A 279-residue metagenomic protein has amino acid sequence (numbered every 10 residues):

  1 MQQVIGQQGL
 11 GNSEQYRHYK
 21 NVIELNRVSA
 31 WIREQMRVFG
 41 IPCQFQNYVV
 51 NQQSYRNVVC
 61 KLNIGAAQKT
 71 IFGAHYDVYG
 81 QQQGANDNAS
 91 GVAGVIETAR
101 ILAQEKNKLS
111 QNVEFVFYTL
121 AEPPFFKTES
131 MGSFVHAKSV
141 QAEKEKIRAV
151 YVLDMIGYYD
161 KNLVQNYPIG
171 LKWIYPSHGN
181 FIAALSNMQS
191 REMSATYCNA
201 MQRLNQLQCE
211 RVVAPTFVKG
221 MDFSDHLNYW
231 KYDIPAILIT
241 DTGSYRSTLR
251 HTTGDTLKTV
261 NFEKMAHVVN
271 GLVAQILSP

Functional and structural regions predicted by a protein language model:
M1-H18, A74, F117-Y118, Y175-N180 (+1 more regions): Acidic/histidine-rich, surface-exposed loop or edge segments in extracytoplasmic proteins
Q3, I23-C43, S90, G94-E97 (+8 more regions): Extracytoplasmic/secreted proteins, especially bacterial periplasmic and envelope-associated proteins
Q3, Q44-F45, V59-K61, K69-G73 (+3 more regions): Structural recognition of the beta-strand scaffold that forms the well-ordered cores of secreted hydrolase catalytic
Q3-G65, V212: A non-catalytic alpha/beta surface segment that caps or lines the substrate-entry region of metallo-dependent hydrolase
V4-N12, I32, M36-G40, L62 (+11 more regions): Sec/Tat-exported extracytoplasmic proteins
Q7, A149, D160-P279: Active-site-adjacent substrate-binding region of metalloamidase/peptidase-like peptide-processing proteins
F39-I41, A66-T70, L109-E114, K144-A149 (+3 more regions): Loop/turn elements at helix/coil->beta-strand transitions in domains of secreted/extracellular proteins
Y79-E192, M221: Acidic/histidine-rich catalytic neighborhood of metal-dependent amide-processing enzymes
